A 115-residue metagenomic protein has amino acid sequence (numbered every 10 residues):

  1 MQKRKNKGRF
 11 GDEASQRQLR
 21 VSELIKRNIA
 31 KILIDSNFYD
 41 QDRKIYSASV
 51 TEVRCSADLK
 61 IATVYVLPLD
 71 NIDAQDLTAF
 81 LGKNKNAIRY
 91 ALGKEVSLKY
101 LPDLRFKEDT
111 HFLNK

Functional and structural regions predicted by a protein language model:
M1-I61, L67-K115: Charge-rich, low-complexity N-terminal segments
